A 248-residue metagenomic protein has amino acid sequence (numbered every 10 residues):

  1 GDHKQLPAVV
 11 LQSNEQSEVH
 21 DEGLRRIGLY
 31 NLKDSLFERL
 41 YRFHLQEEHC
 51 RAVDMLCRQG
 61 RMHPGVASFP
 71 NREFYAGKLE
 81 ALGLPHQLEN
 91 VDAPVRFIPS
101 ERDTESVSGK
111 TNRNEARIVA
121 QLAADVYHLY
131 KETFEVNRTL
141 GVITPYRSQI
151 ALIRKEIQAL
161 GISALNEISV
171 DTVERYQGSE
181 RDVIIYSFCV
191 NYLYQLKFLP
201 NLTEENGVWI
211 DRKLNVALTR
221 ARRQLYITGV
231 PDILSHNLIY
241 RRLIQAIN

Functional and structural regions predicted by a protein language model:
G1-N248: Conserved helicase motor core of SF1/SF2 NTP-dependent helicases
